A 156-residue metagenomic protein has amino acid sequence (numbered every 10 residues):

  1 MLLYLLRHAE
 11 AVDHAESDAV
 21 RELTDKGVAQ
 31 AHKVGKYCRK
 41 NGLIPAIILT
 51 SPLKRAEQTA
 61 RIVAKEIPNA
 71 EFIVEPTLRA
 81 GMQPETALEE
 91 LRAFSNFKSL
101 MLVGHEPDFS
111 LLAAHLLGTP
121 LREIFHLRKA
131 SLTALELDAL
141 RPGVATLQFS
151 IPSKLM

Functional and structural regions predicted by a protein language model:
L2-M82, E89, E123, L127-K129: Active-site-proximal alpha-helix that buttresses catalytic centers in soluble enzyme cores
A9-E10, K54, L78, E106-D108 (+3 more regions): Short, flexible active-site-adjacent loop segments at beta-strand->alpha-helix junctions, enriched in small/polar
Y37, I62, E66, A93 (+3 more regions): Active-site catalytic microenvironments for nucleophilic, acid-base chemistry
I67-N69, F97, P142: Short, well-ordered coil/turn elements that cap or connect secondary structure elements
R92-L102, V144-S153: A polyampholytic, Gly/Pro-enriched intrinsically disordered region
F94-M101, E106-S131: Non-DNA-binding regulatory cores of transcription-related proteins, predominantly C-terminal effector-binding
L117-Q148, S153-M156: Domain-level recognition of soluble alpha/beta enzyme cores, biased toward histidine phosphatases/phosphomutases
